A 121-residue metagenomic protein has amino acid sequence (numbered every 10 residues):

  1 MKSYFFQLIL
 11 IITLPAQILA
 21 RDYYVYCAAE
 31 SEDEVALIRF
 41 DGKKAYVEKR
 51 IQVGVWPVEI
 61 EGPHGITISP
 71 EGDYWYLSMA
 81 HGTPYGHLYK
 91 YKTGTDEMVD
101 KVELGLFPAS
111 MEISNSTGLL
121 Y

Functional and structural regions predicted by a protein language model:
Y4-L14: Sec-dependent N-terminal signal peptides
I11, Q17-Y121: Predominantly soluble domains enriched in secretory-pathway, periplasmic, or organellar proteins
